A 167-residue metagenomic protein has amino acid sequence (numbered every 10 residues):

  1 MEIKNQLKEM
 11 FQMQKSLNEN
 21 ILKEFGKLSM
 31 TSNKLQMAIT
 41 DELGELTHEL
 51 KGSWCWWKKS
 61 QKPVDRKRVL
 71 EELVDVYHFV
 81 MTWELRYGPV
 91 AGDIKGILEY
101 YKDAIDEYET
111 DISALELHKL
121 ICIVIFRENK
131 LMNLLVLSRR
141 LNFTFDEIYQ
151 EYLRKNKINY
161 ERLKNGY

Functional and structural regions predicted by a protein language model:
M1-Y167: Flexible "arm" and connector segments at domain edges
